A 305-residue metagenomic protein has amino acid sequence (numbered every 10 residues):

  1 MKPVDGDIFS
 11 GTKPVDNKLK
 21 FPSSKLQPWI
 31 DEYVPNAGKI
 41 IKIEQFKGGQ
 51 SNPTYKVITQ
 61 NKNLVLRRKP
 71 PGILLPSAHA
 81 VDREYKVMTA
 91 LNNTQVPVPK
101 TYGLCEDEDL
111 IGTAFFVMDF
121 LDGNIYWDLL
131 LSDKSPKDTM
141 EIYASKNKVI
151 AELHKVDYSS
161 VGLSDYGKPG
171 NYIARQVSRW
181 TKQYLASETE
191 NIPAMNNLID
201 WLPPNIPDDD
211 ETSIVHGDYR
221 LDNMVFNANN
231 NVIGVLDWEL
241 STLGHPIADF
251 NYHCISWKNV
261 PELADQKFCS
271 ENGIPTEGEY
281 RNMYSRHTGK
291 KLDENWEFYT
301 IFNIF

Functional and structural regions predicted by a protein language model:
K2-A37: Juxta-kinase regulatory segment immediately upstream of eukaryotic protein kinase catalytic domains
I40-I214, N227-N230: ATP-binding pocket architecture of kinase catalytic cores
G167-K168, K291-F302: All-alpha amphipathic helical-bundle segments outside canonical DNA-binding/catalytic cores that form hydrophobic
I214-H216, L221: Catalytic-loop of the protein kinase fold
L236-S241: Activation of the activation-loop gatekeeper triad in protein kinase-fold domains
A248-G289, N303-F305: Active-site activation/catalytic loop segments of kinase-like enzymes and analogous catalytic loops in related
